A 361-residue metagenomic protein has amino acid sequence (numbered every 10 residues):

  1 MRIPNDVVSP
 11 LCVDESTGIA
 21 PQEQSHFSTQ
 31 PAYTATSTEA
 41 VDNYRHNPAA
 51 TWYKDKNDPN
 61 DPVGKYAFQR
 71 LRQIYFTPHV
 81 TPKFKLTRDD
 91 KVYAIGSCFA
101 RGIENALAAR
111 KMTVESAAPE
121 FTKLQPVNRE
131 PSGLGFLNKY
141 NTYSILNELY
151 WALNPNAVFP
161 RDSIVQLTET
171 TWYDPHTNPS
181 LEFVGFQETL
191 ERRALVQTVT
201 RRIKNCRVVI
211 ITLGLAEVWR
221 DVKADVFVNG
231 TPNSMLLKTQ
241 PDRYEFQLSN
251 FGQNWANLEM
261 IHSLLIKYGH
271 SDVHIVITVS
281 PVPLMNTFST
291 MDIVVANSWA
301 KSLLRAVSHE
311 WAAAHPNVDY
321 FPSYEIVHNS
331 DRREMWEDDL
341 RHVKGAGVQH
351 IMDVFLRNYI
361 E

Functional and structural regions predicted by a protein language model:
R2-E361: Extracellular glycan-modifying ectodomains
